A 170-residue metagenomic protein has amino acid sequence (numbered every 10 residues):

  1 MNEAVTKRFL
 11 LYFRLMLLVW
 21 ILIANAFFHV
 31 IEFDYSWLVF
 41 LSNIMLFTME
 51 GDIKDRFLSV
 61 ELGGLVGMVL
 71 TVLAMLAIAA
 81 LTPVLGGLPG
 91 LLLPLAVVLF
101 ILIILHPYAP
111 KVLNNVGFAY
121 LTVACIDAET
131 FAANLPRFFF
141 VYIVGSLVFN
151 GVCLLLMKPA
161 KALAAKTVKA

Functional and structural regions predicted by a protein language model:
M1-A4, A162-A170: Short, charged juxtamembrane terminal tails flanking transmembrane helices
N2-L15: N-terminal membrane topogenic signal
L17-H29, G64, M68-L76, L91-I104 (+2 more regions): Transmembrane alpha-helical segments of multi-pass membrane transport proteins and ion-pumping complexes
L18, F33-G51, L99-T130: Pore- and pathway-forming membrane helices of multi-pass small-molecule/ion transporters and channels
N25-F40, I78-P94: Structural signature of hydrophobic alpha-helical transmembrane segments
W37-M75: Alpha-helical membrane segments and adjacent membrane-interface helices in multi-pass membrane proteins
L58-V69, G90, P110-A119: Cytoplasmic-side transmembrane-helix entry/capping segments in multi-pass membrane proteins
A80-G117, A170: Internal alpha-helical transmembrane segments of multi-pass membrane proteins
